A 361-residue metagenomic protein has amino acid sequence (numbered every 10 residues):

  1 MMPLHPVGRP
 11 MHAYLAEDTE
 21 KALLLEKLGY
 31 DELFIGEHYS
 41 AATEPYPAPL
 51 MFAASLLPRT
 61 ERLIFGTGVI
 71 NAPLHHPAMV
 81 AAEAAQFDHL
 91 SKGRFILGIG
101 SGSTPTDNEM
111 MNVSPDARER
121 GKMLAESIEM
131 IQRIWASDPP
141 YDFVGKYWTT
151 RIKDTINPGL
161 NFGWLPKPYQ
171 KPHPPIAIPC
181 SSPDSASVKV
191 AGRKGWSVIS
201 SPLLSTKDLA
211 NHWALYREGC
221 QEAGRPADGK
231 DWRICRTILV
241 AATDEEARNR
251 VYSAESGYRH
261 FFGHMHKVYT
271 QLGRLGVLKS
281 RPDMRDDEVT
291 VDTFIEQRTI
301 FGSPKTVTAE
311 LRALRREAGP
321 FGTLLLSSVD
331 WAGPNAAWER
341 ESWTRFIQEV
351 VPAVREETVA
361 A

Functional and structural regions predicted by a protein language model:
M1-F65, P172-P174, A361: N-terminal beta1-alpha1-beta2 module of alpha/beta enzyme domains
M1-Y30, I96-G98, P115, S200-P202 (+5 more regions): C-terminal amphipathic alpha-helical "assembly" element that mediates oligomerization/partner interfaces or acts as
M2-P3, H38-S40, I70-A72, G100-T104 (+4 more regions): Active-site beta-loop-alpha junctions enriched in small/polar residues
Y30-E32, T60-F65, S91-F95, P139 (+5 more regions): Short, well-ordered coil/turn segments that N-cap beta-strands
Y39-P47, P73-A78, S205-A210, V240 (+2 more regions): Acidic-and-aromatic substrate-binding clefts and catalytic sites of carbohydrate-active enzymes
Y46-T67, M123-M130, T344-R355: Alpha-helix-loop-beta-strand connector modules within alpha/beta enzyme cores
H76-K194, K207-A214, Q221-A223: Internal, glycine-rich beta/alpha segment that forms the wall or movable "lid" of small-molecule/cofactor binding
